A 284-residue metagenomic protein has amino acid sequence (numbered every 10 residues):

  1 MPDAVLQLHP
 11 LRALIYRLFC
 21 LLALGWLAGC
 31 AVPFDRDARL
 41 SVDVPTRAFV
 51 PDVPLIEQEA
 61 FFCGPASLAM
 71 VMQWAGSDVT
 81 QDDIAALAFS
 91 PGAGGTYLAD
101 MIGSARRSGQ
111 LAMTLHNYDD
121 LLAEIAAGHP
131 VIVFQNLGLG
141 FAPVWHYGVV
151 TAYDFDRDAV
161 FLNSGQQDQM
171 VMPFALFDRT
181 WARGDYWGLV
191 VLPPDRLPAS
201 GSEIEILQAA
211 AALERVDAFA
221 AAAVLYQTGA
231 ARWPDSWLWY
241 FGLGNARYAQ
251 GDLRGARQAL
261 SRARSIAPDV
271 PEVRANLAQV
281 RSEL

Functional and structural regions predicted by a protein language model:
M1-C30: Sec-dependent bacterial lipoprotein signal peptides
P2, M101-S104, Y248: Short, charged, low-hydrophobicity "junction" segments
A13, L22, M70, F177 (+2 more regions): Acidic, low-complexity intrinsically disordered regions
W26-A28, E59, H146: Generic detector of short, well-ordered, non-transmembrane alpha-helical segments enriched in hydrophobic residues
C30-G94, L137-L139, E203-I206, A210 (+1 more regions): Active-site-adjacent structural segments surrounding the nucleophilic cysteine of cysteine proteases and isopeptidases
A31-P54, M72-W74, D83-G201: Conserved active-site-adjacent core of cysteine acyl-enzyme catalytic domains
